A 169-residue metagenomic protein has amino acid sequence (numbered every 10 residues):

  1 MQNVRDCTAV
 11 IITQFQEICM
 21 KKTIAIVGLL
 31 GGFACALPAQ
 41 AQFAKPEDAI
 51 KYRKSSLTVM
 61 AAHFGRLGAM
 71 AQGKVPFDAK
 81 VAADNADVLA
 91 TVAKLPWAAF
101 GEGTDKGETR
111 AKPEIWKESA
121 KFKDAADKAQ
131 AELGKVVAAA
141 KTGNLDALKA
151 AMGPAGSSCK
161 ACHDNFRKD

Functional and structural regions predicted by a protein language model:
M1-C19: Short, Lys/Arg-enriched N-terminal segments with co-localized hydrophobic residues within the first ~10-30 amino acids
R5, E17, F33, S157-K160: Secreted/extracellular small peptides and ectodomain modules produced from precursors
I11-T13, L37-A39, M60: Intrinsic low-complexity/disordered segments
C19, C35-A41: Sec/Tat signal peptide C-region and signal peptidase I cleavage site
I26-V27, Q40-K45: N-terminal leader/targeting peptides and immediately adjacent processing regions
V27-A34: Bacterial N-terminal signal peptides
F43, E47-A79, N85-D169: Sequence context surrounding c-type heme c attachment/ligation sites in exported
